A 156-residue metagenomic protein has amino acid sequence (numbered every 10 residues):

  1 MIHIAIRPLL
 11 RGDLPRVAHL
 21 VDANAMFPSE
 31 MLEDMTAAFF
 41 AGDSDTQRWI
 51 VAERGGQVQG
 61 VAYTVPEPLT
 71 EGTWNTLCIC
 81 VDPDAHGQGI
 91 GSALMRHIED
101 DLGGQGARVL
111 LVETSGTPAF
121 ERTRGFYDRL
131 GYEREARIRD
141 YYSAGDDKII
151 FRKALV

Functional and structural regions predicted by a protein language model:
I2-I4, P8-D84, S92-H97, D101 (+3 more regions): Acetyl-CoA-dependent GNAT
C80, G116-P118: Active-site-proximal loop/turn and secondary-structure-junction residues that shape catalytic pockets, frequently
G89: Conserved G/P- and acidic residue-centered "switch" motifs that form tight phosphate/ATP-binding loops in soluble
L102-S115: Conserved GNAT acetyl-CoA-binding A-motif
E113-G116, D128-K148: Conserved catalytic-core motifs of GNAT/GCN5-like acyltransferases
T123: Helix-turn-helix
